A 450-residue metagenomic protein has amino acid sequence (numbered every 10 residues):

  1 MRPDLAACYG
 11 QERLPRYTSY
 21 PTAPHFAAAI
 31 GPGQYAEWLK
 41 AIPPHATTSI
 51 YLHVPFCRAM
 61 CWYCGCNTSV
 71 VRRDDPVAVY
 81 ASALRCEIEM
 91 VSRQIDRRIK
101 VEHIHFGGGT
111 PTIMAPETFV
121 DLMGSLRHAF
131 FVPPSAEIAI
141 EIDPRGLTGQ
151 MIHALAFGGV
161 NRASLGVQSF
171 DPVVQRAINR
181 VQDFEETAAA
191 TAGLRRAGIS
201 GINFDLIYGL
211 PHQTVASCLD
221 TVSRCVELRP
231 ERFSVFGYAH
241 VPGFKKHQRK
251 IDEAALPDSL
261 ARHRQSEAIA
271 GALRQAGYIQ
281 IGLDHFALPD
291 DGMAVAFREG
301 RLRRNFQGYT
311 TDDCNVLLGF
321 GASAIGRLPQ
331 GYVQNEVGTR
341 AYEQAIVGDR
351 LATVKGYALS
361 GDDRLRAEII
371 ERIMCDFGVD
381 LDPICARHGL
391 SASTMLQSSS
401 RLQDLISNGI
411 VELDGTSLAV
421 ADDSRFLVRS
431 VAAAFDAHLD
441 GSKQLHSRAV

Functional and structural regions predicted by a protein language model:
M1-T48: Flexible, acidic/Gly-rich N-terminal and inter-domain linker regions that tether and position cofactor-handling modules
K40-P44, V70-Q94, I99-L390, H446-V450: C-terminal scaffold of the Radical SAM
I50-L52, L165: Short beta-strand motif preference
L52-T68: Local cysteine-cluster metal-coordination motifs and their immediate loop/turn environment, predominantly Fe-S cluster
S391-I406: Short amphipathic alpha-helical interaction segments
I406-T416: A short, conserved structural fragment
S417-A421: Minor-groove-contacting beta-hairpin "wing" of winged helix-turn-helix DNA-binding domains
R425-V450: Short, amphipathic alpha-helical interaction segments positioned at domain boundaries
